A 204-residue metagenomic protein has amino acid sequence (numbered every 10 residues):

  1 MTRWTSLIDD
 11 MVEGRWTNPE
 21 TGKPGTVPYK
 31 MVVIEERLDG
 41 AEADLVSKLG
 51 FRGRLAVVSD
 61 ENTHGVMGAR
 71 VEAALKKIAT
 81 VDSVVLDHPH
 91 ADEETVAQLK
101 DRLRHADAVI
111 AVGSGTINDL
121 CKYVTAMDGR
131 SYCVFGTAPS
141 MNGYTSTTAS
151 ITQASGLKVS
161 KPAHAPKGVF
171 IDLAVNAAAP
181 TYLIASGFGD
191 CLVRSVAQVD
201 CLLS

Functional and structural regions predicted by a protein language model:
M1-A108, S186-V193: ATP/NTP phosphate-donor binding region
E36, A111-G113, F135: Short His-Asn-centered micro-motif
V58-S59, G113, I171: Short beta-strand/turn micro-motifs composed of small residues that flank or help shape donor/cofactor-binding pockets
T63-H64, H88-A91, T116, P139 (+1 more regions): Glycine-/small-residue-rich active-site loops that bind phosphorylated ligands and cofactors
V66-M67, S114-Y123, M141-Y144: Short glycine/serine/threonine-rich phosphate/pyrophosphate-binding segments that cradle anionic phosphate groups
A69-E72, K122-T125, S146-T147, Y182: Short amphipathic alpha-helical segments
A73-K76, V124-C133: Short, surface-exposed basic-aromatic patches at helix termini and helix-loop junctions that form
D128-S204: A glycine/threonine-rich phosphate-anchoring loop and its flanking beta-alpha core in nucleotide/phosphate-binding
